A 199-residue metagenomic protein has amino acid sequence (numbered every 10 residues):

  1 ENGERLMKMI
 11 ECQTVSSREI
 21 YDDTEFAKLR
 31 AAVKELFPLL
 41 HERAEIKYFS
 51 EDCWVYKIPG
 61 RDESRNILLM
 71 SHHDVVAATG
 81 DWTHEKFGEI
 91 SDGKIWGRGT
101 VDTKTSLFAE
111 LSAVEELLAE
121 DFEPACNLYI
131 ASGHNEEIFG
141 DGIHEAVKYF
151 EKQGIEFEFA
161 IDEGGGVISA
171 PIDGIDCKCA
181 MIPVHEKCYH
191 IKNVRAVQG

Functional and structural regions predicted by a protein language model:
E1-T100, L117-P124: Acidic/His- and Gly-rich active-site-bordering loop/insert found across diverse amide/peptide-bond hydrolases
Q13-V15, G133-N135, A196-Q198: Short strand-loop junctions, especially beta-strand C-caps/beta-turns that link beta-sheets to coils or alpha-helices
E45-K47, M181-E186: Short Gly/Pro-enriched turn/cap motifs at secondary-structure boundaries
D62-I67, S91-D92, P124-L128, Q153-E158 (+1 more regions): Short coil/turn connectors at secondary-structure junctions
M70-H72, S132, I161-E163, V194-A196: Short beta-strand segments
E85-F87, H190-N193: Active-site-adjacent bridging/hinge elements
V101-M181: Acidic/histidine-rich catalytic neighborhood of metal-dependent amide-processing enzymes
C179, I191-G199: Polar, glycine-rich mid-to-C-terminal structural blocks that act as macromolecule-binding/assembly scaffolds
